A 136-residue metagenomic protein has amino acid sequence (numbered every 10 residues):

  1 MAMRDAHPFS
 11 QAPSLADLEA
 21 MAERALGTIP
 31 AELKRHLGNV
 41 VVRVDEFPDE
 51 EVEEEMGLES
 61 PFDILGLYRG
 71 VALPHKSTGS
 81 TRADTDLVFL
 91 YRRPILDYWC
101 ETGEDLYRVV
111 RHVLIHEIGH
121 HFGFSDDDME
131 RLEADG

Functional and structural regions predicted by a protein language model:
A2-V109, H121, S125-E130, G136: Active-site rim/adjacent substrate-binding subdomains
V113, E117-H121: Catalytic glutamate of the conserved HExxH
